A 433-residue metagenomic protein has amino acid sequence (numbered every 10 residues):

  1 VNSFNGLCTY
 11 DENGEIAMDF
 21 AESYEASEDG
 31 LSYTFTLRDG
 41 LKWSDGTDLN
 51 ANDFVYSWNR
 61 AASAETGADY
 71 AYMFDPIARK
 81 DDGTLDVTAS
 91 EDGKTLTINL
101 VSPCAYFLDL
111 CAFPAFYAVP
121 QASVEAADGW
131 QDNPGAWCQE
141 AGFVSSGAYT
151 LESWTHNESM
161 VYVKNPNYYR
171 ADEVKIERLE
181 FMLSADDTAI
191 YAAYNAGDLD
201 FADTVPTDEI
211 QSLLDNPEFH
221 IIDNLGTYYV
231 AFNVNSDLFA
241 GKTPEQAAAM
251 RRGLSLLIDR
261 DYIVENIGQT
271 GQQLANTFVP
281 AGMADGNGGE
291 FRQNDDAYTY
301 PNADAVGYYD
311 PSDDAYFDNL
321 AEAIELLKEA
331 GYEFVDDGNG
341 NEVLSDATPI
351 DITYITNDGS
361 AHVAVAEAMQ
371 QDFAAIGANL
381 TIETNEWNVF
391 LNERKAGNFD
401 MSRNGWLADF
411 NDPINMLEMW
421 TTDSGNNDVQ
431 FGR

Functional and structural regions predicted by a protein language model:
V1-E28, V144: N-terminal lobe/hinge region of extracytoplasmic solute-binding protein
D11, V163-N167, L225-G253, L257 (+1 more regions): A bilobed periplasmic-binding-protein/Venus flytrap-type ligand-binding module shared by bacterial periplasmic
D11-E15, A112-V174, R178, A196 (+2 more regions): Gly/Pro-rich hinge or "lid" segments in bacterial periplasmic/extracellular proteins
E22-Y70, T97, A193, P244-Q246 (+1 more regions): Aromatic- and charge-enriched surface segment that lines or borders ligand/interaction sites
E25, A71-A126: Surface-exposed binding/hinge segments that line and control ligand-binding clefts or catalytic entry sites
V87, R252, V264-E265, Y316 (+3 more regions): Extracytoplasmic/peripheral linker and loop segments enriched in polar/acidic and small residues with frequent Thr/Pro
G135-E140, P166-S212, Q370, N379-T381 (+1 more regions): Ligand-site clamp/hinge motif
Q246-Q371: Append "and occasionally in soluble cytosolic enzymes with long acidic Gly/Pro-rich linkers
